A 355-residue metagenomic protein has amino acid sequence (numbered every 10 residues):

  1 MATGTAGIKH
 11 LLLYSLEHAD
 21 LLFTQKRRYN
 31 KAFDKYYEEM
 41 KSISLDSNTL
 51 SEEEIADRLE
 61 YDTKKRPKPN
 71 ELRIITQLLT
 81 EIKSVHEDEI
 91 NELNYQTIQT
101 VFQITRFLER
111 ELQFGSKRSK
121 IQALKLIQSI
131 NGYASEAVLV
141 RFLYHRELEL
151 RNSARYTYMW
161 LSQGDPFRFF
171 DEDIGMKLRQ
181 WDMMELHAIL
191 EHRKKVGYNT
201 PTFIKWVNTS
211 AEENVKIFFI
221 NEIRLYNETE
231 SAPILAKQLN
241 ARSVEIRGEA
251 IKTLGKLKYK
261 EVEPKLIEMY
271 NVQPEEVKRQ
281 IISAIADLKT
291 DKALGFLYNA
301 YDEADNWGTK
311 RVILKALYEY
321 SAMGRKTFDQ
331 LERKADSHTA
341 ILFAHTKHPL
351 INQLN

Functional and structural regions predicted by a protein language model:
M1-T3: Hydrophobic alpha-helical transmembrane segments
T5-L11: Gram-positive cell-envelope targeting signals
L11-E111: N-terminal topogenic membrane-targeting module
D57, R66-P69, E92, I98-L112 (+9 more regions): Amphipathic alpha-helical scaffolding segments comprising HEAT/armadillo-like alpha-solenoid repeats
D88-Q99, I121-N131, N152-Q163, D182-K195 (+9 more regions): Structural detector for internal amphipathic alpha-helices that build alpha-solenoid repeat scaffolds
F107-S129: Alpha-helical segment of the N-proximal tetratricopeptide repeat
G115-S116, R146-E149, K177-D182, A211-E212 (+4 more regions): Short inter-helical turns and helix N-cap capping residues of alpha-solenoid HEAT/ARM repeat scaffolds
K326-Q330, K334-A344, P349: Alpha-helical oligomerization segments
